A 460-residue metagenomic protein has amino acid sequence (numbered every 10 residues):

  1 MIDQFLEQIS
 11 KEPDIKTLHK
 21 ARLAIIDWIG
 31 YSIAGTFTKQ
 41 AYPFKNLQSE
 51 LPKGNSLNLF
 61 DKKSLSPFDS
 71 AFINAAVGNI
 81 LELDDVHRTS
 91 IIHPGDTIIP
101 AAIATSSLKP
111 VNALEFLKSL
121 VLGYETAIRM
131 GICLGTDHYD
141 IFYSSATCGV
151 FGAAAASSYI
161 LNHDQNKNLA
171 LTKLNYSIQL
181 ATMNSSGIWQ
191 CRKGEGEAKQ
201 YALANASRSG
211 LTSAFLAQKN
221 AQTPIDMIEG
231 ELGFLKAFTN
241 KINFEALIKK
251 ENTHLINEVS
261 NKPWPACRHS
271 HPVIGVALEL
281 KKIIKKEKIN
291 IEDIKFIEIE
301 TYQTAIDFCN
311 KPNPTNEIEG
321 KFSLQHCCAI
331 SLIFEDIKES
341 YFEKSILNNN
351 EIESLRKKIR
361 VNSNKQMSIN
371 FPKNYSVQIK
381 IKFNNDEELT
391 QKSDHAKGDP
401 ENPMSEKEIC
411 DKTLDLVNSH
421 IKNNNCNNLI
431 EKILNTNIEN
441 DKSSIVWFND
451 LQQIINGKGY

Functional and structural regions predicted by a protein language model:
M1-I91, C191-G194, A198-R208, F215-Y460: Terminal-appendage/accessory-domain detector
R22, I26, I98, L117-L120 (+2 more regions): Hydrophobic face of alpha-helices
F72-N112, T126: Function-dense linear segments that define catalytic or interfacial modules in macromolecule-processing proteins
G78, T97-I99, A104, T126 (+3 more regions): Short connector loops/turns at beta-strand edges and beta->alpha or beta->beta junctions
I92-D96, V111-L114, V121, Y341-I346: Contiguous domain-boundary segments centered on the initiation and propagation of an alpha-helix
D96-I103, G149-A156, S207-T212, S270-I274 (+1 more regions): Well-ordered alpha-helical segments within folded domains of soluble proteins
S107-T212, D226, E231: Glycine-rich, mobile lid/loop segments that gate access to catalytic sites or pores
